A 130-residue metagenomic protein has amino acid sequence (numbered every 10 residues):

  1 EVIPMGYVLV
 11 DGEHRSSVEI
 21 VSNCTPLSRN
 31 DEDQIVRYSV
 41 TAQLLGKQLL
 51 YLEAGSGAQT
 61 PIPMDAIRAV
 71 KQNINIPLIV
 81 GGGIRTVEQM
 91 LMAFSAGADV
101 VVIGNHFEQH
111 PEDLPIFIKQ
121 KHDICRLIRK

Functional and structural regions predicted by a protein language model:
E1-L78, R85-R129: Alpha/beta enzyme core
